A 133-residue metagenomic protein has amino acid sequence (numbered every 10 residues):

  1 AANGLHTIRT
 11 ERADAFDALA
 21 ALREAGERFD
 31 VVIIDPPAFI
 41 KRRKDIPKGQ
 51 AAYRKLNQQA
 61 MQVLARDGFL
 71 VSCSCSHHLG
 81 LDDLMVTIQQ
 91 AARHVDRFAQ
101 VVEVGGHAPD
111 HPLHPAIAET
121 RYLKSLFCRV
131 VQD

Functional and structural regions predicted by a protein language model:
A1-I33: S-adenosyl-L-methionine
L5, A15, P37, G49-R54 (+2 more regions): Active/binding-pocket-proximal capping segment
R12, F29-Q59: Mobile active-site "lid"/loop adjacent to the S-adenosyl-L-methionine
A20, K41-I46, L70-C73, P112-L113: Short beta-alpha connecting loops at secondary-structure transitions that line or flank enzyme active sites
R23, R54-M61, Q89: A structural alpha-helix within SAM-dependent methyltransferase catalytic domains
R23-E24, K44-P47, L84-M85: Short amphipathic alpha-helical segments
K55, F69-D133: C-terminal catalytic and target-recognition region of SAM-dependent MTase-like enzymes, primarily methyltransferases
L64-R66: Helix-to-beta-strand junctions that scaffold the AdoMet/dcAdoMet cofactor pocket in Class I SAM-dependent enzymes
